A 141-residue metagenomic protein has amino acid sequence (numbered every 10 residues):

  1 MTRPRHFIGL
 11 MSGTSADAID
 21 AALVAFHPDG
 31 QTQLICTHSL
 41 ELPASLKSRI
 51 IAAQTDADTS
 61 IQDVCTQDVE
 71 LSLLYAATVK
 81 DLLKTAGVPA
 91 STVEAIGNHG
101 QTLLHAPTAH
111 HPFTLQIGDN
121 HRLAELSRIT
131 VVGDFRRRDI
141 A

Functional and structural regions predicted by a protein language model:
M1-A141: Short acidic/glycine-rich loops and adjacent helix/strand connectors that line catalytic pockets where negatively
